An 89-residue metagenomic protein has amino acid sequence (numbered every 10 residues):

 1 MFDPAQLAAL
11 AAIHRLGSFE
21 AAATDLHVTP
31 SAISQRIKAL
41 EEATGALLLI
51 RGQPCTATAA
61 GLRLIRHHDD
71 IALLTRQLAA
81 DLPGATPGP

Functional and structural regions predicted by a protein language model:
M1-H27: N-terminal short secondary-structure element
D3-Q6, G61, H68: The N-cap/first-turn positions of alpha helices within or immediately adjacent to helix-turn-helix DNA-binding domains
T24, E42, L62: Alpha-helical residues within the helix-turn-helix
T29, Q35-A39: Residues within the DNA-recognition helix of helix-turn-helix
E41-A57: A short LG(V/I)-centered, amphipathic sequence patch enriched for acidic residue(s) preceding the LG motif
L82-P89: Interdomain hinge and pocket-entrance segments immediately C-terminal to HTH DNA-binding domains
